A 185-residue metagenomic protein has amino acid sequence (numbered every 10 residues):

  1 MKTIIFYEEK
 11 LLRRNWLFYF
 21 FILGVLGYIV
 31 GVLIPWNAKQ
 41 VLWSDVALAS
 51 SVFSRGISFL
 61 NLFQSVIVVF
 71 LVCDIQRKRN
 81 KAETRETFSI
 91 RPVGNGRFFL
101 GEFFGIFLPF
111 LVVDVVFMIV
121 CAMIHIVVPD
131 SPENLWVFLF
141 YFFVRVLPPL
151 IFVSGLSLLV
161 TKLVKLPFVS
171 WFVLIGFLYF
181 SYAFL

Functional and structural regions predicted by a protein language model:
M1-I22: Aromatic- and glycine-rich beta-strand/loop motifs that create alpha-glucan
I5-E9, F98-F99, L139-F140: Hydrophobic alpha-helical elements at and bordering transmembrane segments of multi-pass membrane proteins
R13, F88-R91, N95-F104: Membrane-interfacial loop-to-helix junctions in multi-pass inner-membrane proteins
W16-L17, G94-N95, N134-L135, L166-S170: Membrane-helix interface segments
V25-I29, G105-I106, I175-Y179: Residue-level recognition of pore/gate-forming positions within transmembrane alpha-helices of multi-pass
I29-F70, D74, L100-F168: Secretory targeting signals
I57, F70-S89, G94: Transmembrane helix boundary and interhelical loop/hinge segments in multi-pass membrane proteins
P167-L185: Transmembrane helix segments
